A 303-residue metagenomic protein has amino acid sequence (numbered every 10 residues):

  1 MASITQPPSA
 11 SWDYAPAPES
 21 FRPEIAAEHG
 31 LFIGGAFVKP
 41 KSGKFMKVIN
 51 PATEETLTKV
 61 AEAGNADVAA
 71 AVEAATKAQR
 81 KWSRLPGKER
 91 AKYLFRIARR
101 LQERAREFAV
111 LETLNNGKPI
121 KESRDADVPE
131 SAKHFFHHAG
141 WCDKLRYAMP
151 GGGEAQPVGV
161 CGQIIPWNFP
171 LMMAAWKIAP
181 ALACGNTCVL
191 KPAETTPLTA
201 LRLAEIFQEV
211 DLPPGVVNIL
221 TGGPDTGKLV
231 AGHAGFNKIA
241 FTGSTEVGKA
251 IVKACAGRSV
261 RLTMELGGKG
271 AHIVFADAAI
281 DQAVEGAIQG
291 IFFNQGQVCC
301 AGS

Functional and structural regions predicted by a protein language model:
M1-K59, K92, R96, K144-I165 (+1 more regions): Terminal low-complexity tails and localization/encapsulation signals of metabolic enzymes
E54, R90, E112, G185 (+3 more regions): Residue-level signal for inorganic ion chemistry
E55-A148: Glycine-rich loop-to-alpha-helix module at the N-terminal edge of alpha/beta enzyme cores
K144-P214: Conserved small-residue-rich beta-alpha loop and adjacent elements that most often cradle the phosphate/pyrophosphate
G162, I219-N237: A structured beta-alpha segment of the ubiquitous adenosine-cofactor-binding alpha/beta core
A179, N237-T242: Periplasmic-binding protein-like
N186, K191-A193, T221, T242 (+1 more regions): Short beta->alpha connector loops at strand-helix junctions that form conserved, small/polar/Pro-enriched
E246-S303: ALDH superfamily catalytic-core signature
